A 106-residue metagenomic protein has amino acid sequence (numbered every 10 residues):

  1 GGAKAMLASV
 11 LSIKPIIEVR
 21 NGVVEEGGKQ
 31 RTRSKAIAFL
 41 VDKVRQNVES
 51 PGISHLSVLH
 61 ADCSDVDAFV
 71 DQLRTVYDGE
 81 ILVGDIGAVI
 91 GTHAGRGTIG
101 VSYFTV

Functional and structural regions predicted by a protein language model:
G1-A94, T98-V106: Mixed-charge interfacial surface used for oligomerization/domain docking and macromolecular partner engagement
